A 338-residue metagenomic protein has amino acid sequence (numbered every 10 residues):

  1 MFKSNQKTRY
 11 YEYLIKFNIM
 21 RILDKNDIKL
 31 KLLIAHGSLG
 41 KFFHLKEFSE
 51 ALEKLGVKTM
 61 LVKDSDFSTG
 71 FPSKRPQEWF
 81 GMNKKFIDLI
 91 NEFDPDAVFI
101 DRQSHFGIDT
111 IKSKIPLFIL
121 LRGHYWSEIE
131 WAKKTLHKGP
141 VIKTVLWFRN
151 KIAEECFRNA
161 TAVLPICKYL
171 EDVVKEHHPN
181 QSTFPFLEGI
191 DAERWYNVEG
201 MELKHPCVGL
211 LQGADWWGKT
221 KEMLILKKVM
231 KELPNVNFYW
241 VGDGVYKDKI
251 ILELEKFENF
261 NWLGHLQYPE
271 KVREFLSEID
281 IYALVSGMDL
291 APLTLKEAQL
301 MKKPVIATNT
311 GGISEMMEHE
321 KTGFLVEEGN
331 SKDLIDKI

Functional and structural regions predicted by a protein language model:
L33, G200-K221, K227-K231, Y239: Conserved donor-binding/catalytic core segment of Leloir-type glycosyltransferases
F67-P72, I119-K151: Acceptor-binding helix/loop patch of EC 2.4 sugar-transfer enzymes, predominantly nucleotide-sugar-dependent
K84, D88, I142-V163: Membrane-proximal helix-turn-helix segments that form the acceptor-binding/catalytic region of lipid-linked
E154-N197, H205-C207, L211-G213: Donor nucleotide-sugar binding/catalytic pocket of nucleotide-sugar-dependent glycosyltransferases
D248-L266: Nucleotide-activated donor-binding/catalytic signature segment of Leloir-type glycosyltransferases, i.e., the conserved
G287: Aromatic "clamp/platform" in nucleotide-sugar-dependent glycosyltransferases that forms part of the donor/acceptor
P304-A307: Short hydrophobic beta-strand element within catalytic cores of glycosyltransferases and related nucleotide-activated
H319-E320, F324-S331: Conserved acidic donor-binding segment of nucleotide-sugar-dependent glycosyltransferases
